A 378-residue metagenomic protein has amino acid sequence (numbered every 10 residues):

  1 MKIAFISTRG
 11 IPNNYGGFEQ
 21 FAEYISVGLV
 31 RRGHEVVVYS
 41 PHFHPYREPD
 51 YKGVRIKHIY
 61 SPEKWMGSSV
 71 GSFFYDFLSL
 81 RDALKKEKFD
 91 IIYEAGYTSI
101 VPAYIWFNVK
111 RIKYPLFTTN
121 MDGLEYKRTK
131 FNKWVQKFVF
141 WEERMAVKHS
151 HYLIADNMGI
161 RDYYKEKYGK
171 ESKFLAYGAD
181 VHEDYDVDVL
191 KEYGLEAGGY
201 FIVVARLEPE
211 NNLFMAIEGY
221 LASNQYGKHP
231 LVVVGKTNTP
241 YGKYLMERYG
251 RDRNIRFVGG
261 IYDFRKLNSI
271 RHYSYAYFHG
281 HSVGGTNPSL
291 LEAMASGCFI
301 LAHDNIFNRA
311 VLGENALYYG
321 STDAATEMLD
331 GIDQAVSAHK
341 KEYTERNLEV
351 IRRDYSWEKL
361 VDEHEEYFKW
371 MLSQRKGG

Functional and structural regions predicted by a protein language model:
A4, I154, E192-L221, V232: Conserved donor-binding/catalytic core segment of Leloir-type glycosyltransferases
T8-N14, G28-G67, G159-K165, K236-P240: N-terminal strand-loop element at the rim of the active site of nucleotide-sugar-dependent glycosyltransferases
G71-L84, F89-D122, G285: An aromatic- and histidine-rich active-site surface loop
R81, V135-L153: Membrane-proximal helix-turn-helix segments that form the acceptor-binding/catalytic region of lipid-linked
K243-R265: Nucleotide-activated donor-binding/catalytic signature segment of Leloir-type glycosyltransferases, i.e., the conserved
S269-G285, C298: Acidic donor-binding loop of glycosyltransferase active sites
A295, F299-A302: Short hydrophobic beta-strand element within catalytic cores of glycosyltransferases and related nucleotide-activated
R309-G331: Change "using UDP/GDP/dTDP sugars" to "using nucleotide sugars
